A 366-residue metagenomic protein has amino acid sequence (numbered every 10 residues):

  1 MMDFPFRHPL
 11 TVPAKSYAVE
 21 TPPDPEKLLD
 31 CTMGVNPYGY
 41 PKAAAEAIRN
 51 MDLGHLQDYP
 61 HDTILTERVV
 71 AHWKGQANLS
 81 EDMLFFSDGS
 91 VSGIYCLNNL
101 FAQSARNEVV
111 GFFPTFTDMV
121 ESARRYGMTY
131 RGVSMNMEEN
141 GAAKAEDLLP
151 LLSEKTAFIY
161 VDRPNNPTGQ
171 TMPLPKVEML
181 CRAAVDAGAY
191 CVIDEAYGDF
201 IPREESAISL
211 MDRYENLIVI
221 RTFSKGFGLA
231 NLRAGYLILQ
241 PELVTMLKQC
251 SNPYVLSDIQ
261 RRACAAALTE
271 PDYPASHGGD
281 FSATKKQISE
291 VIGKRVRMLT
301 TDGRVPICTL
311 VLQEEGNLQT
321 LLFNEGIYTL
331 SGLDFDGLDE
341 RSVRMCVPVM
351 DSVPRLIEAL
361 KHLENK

Functional and structural regions predicted by a protein language model:
M2-S92, C96, K366: N-terminal small-domain helix-loop-helix segment of the aminotransferase-like
T32, L239, T309-E314, E325-N365: Conserved PLP-binding active-site segment of the aspartate aminotransferase-like
P41, N216-K294, M298-T300: PLP-dependent aminotransferase class I/II
L53-A183, Y197-Y214, I218: Conserved core of the PLP fold type I
L65-T66, N231, R304-V305, G337-D339: Short acidic/glycine-enriched loop/turn segments that link adjacent beta-strands
S282, R295-G326, V347: Conserved PLP-binding catalytic core of the aspartate aminotransferase-like
